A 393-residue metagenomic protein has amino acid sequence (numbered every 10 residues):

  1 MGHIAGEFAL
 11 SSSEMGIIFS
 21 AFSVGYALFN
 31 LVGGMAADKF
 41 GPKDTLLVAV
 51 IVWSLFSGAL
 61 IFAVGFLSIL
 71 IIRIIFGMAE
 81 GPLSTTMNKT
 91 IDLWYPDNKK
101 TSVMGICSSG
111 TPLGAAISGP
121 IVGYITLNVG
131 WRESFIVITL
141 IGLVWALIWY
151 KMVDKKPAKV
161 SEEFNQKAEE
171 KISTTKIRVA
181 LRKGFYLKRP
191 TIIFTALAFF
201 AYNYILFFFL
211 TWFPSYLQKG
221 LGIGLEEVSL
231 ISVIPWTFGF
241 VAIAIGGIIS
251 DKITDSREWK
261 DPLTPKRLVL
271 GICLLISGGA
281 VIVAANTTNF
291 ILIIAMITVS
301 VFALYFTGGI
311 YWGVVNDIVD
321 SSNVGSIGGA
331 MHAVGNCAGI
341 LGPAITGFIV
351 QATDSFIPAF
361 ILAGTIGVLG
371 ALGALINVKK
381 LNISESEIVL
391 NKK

Functional and structural regions predicted by a protein language model:
A9, G41, F62-S68, A79 (+2 more regions): Helix-breaking motifs and short loop linkers at transmembrane-helix boundaries and internal kinks in secondary membrane
S23-L31, G81, A115-A116, W236-F240 (+2 more regions): Residue-level signature of mid-helix packing/kink "hotspots" within the transmembrane helices of 12-pass Major
L28-L67: Conserved MFS/SLC helix-loop-helix module at the cytosolic interface between two early adjacent transmembrane helices
D44-G58, P262-I282: Structural signature of the two symmetry-related core transmembrane helices
I72-L113: Cytoplasmic helix-loop-helix junction between adjacent transmembrane helices in 12-TM secondary transporters
C107-A158: Helix-loop-helix hairpin linking two adjacent transmembrane segments in secondary transporters
Y150-L181, S384-K392: Flexible cytoplasmic inter-helical loops of multi-pass small-molecule transporters
R189-G247, Y305-W312: Extracytoplasmic gate region of multi-pass secondary transporters
